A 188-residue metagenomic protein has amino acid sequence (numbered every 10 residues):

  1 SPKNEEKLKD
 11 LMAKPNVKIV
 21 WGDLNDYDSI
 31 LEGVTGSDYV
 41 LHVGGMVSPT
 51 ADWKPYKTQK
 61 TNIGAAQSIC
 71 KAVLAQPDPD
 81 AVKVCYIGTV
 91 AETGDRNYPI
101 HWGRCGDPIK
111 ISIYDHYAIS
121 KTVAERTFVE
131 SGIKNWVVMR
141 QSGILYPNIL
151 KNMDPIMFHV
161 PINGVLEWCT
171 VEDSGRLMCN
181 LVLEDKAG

Functional and structural regions predicted by a protein language model:
N16-T61: NAD(P)H-binding glycine-rich loop region in Rossmannoid oxidoreductase-like domains and their noncatalytic homologs
N25, K57-S68, I111, D115 (+2 more regions): Glycine-rich NAD(P)-binding loop of the Rossmann-fold in SDR/ketoreductase-type enzymes
G36, V40, D52-C85: NAD(P)-cofactor binding segment of oxidoreductase domains
M46-V47, V90-Y98, S142-L145: Active-site segment of SDR-like NAD(P)-dependent oxidoreductases
Q67-Y114, V137: Conserved Rossmann-fold NAD(P)-dependent oxidoreductase catalytic core, especially the SDR/UDP-sugar
Y114-D115, S142-L150, V160-E172: Glycine-rich "substrate-gating" loop/helix at the edge of Rossmann-like oxidoreductase active sites
E125-P147: Conserved beta-loop-beta element that borders a ligand/cofactor-binding pocket
M153-P155, V165-G188: Alpha-helical substrate-binding/gating segment
